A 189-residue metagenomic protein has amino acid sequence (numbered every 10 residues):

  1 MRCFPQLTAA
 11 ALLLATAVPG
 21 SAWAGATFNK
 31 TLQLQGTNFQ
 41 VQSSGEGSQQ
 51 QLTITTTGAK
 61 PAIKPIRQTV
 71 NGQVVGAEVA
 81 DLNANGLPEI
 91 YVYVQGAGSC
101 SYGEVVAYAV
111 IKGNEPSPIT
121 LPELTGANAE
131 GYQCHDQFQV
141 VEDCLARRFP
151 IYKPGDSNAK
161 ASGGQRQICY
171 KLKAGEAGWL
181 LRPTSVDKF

Functional and structural regions predicted by a protein language model:
C3-T8, L13-A17, A22-N38, S44-G47 (+1 more regions): Acidic, small-residue rich beta-repeat scaffolds with periodic aromatic anchors
W23-G72, I111: Flexible low-complexity loop/turn motifs enriched in small/helix-breaking residues
L34-Q35, A80-P88: Residues in Ca2+-coordinating acidic/glycine-rich loops
S44-G45, Y93-G96: Beta-strand C-termini and the immediately following turn/loop, strongest in propeller blades
Q51-A62, Y102-P122, C169-G175: Beta-propeller blade repeat segments, especially FG-GAP/WD-type strand-to-loop junctions in 6- to 7-bladed propeller
P65-I66, S117-T125, L181-V186: Beta-propeller fold detector
R67-G76, G126-Q133: Repeat-based blade/solenoid architectures
A97-C100, S157-A159: Short glycine/serine/proline-enriched coil/turn segments at secondary-structure junctions
